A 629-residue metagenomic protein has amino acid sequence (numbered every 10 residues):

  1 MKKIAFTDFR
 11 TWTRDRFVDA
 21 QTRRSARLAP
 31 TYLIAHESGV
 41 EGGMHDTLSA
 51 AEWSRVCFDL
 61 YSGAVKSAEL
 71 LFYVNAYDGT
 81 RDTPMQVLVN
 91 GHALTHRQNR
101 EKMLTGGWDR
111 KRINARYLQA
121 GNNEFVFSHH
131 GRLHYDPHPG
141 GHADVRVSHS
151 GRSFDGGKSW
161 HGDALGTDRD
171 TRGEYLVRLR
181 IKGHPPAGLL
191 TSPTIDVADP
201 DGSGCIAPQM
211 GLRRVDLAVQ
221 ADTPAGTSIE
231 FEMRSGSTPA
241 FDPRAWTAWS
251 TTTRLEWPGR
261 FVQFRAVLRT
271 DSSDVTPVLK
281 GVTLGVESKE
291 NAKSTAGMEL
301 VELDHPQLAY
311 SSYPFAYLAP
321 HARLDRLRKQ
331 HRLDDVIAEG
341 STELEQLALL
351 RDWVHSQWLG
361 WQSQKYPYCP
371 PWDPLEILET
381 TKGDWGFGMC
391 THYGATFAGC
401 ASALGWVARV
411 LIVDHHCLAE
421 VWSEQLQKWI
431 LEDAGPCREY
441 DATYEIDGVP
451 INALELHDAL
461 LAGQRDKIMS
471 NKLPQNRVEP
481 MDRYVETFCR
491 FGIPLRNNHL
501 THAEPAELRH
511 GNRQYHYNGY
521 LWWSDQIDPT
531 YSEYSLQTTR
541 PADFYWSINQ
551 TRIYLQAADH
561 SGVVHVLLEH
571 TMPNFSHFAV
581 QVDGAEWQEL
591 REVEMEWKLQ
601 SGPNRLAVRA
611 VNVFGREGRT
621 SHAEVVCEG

Functional and structural regions predicted by a protein language model:
M1, P185-A225, L255-R260, L268 (+2 more regions): Low-complexity, disordered linker/stalk regions enriched in Pro/Thr/Ser/Gly
M1-S38, D168-G297: Beta-strand-rich ligand- or partner-binding modules with a strong bias toward extracellular/periplasmic carbohydrate
G42-S62, G107-K111, H184-Q209: Short beta-strands within extracellular/lumenal beta-sheet-rich domains
G43, D144-L189: PGST-rich, cysteine-poor low-complexity/disordered linker and tail segments that act as flexible spacers
V74-T83, R132-H134, A221-T227, D271-S273: Extended, low-complexity, turn-rich repeat/linker tracts enriched in Gly/Pro/Ser/Thr and Asp/Glu that occur
D78-D144, T571-C627: Beta-strand-rich ligand-recognition modules
E299-W385: Secondary-structure boundary elements
G394-Q475: Hydrophobic/aromatic-rich core segments of domains that either
